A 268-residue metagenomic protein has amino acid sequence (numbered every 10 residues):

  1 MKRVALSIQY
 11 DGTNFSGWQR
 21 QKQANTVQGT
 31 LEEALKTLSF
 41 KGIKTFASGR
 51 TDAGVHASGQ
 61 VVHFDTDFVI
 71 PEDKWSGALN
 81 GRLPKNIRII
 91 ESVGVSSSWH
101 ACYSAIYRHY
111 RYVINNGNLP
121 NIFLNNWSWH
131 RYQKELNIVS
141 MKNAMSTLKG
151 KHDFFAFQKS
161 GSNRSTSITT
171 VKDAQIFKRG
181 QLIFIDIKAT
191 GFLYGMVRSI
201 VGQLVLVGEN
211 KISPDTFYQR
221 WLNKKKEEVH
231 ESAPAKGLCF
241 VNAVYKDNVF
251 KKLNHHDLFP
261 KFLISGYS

Functional and structural regions predicted by a protein language model:
M1-S268: Structured-RNA-binding interfaces characteristic of tRNA pseudouridine synthases
